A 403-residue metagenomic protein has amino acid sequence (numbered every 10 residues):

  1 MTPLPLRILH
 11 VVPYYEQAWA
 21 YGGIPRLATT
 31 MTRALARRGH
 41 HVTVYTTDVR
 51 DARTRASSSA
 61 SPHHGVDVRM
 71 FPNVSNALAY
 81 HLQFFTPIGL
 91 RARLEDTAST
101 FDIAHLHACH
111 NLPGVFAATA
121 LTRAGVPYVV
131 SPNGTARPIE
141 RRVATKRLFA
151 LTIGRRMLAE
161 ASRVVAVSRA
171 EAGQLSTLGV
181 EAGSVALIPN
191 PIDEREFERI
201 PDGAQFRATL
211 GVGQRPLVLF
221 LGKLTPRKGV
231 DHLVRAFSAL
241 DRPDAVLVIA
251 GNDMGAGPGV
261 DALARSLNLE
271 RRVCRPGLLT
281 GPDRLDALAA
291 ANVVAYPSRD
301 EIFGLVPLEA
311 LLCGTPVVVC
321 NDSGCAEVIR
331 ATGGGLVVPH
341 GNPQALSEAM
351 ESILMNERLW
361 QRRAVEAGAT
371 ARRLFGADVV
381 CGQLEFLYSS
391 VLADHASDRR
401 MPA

Functional and structural regions predicted by a protein language model:
R26, P216-A239, Q344: A conserved mid-protein helix/loop that constitutes part of the nucleotide-sugar donor-binding site
D48, A170, P191: Carbohydrate-associated surface elements
P127-V129, R137-E160: Nucleotide-sugar donor phosphate/pyrophosphate-binding loop at the beta->alpha transition of glycosyltransferases
I192, L221, V246-D261, G277: Glycosyltransferase donor-sugar binding loop
G259-L279: Nucleotide-activated donor-binding/catalytic signature segment of Leloir-type glycosyltransferases, i.e., the conserved
R299: Aromatic "clamp/platform" in nucleotide-sugar-dependent glycosyltransferases that forms part of the donor/acceptor
P316-C320: Short hydrophobic beta-strand element within catalytic cores of glycosyltransferases and related nucleotide-activated
A331, L336-P343, S352-E357: Conserved acidic donor-binding segment of nucleotide-sugar-dependent glycosyltransferases
